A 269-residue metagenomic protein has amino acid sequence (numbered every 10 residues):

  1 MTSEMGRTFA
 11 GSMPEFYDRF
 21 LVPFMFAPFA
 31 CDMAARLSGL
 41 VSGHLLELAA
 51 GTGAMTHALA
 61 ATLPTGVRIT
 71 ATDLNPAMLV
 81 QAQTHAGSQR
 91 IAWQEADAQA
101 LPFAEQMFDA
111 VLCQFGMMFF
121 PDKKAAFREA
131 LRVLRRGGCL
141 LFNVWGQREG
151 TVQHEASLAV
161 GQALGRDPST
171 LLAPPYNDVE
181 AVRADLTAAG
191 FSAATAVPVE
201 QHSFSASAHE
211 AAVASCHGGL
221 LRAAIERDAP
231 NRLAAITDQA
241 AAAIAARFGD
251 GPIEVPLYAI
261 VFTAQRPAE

Functional and structural regions predicted by a protein language model:
T2, G6, P14, T52-A54 (+1 more regions): Conserved Class I S-adenosyl-L-methionine
G11-F24: Class I SAM-dependent methyltransferase Rossmann-like catalytic core, especially the SAM/SAH-binding loop
P23-S42, A58: Conserved alpha-helix/loop element of class I SAM-dependent methyltransferases that forms part of the SAM/SAH-binding
H44-L101, A125: Class I SAM-dependent methyltransferase SAM/SAH-binding core
P64, F120-P121, L134-R136: Helix-to-beta-strand junctions that scaffold the AdoMet/dcAdoMet cofactor pocket in Class I SAM-dependent enzymes
Q99-V111: A short acidic, Gly/Pro-enriched loop at the edge of an enzyme's catalytic core that lines a small-molecule cofactor
D109-K123, G146: A short SAM/SAH-binding and catalytic strip from SAM-dependent methyltransferases
K124-R128, R135-A206, R222-R227: Conserved catalytic/acceptor-binding region of the Class I
